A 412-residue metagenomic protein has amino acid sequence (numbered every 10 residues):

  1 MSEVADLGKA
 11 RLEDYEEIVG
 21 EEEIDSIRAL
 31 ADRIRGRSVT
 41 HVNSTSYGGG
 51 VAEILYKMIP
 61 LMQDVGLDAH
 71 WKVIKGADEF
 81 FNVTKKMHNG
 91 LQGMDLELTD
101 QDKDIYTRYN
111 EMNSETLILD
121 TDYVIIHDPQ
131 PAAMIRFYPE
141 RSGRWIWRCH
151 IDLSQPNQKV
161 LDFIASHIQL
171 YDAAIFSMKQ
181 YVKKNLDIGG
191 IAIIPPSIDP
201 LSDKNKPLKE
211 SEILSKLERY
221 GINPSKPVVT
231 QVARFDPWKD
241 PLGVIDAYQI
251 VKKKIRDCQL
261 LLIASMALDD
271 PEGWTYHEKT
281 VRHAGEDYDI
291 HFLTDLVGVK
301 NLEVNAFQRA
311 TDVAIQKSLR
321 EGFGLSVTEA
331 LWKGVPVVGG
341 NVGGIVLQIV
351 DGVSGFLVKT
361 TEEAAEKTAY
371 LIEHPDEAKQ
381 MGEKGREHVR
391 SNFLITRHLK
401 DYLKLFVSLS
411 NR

Functional and structural regions predicted by a protein language model:
M1-S38, Y56-D120, I194-P200: A conserved catalytic-core segment of Leloir-type glycosyltransferases
T40, L217-K239, I245, L260-L261: Conserved donor-binding/catalytic core segment of Leloir-type glycosyltransferases
A264, L268-A306: Nucleotide-activated donor-binding/catalytic signature segment of Leloir-type glycosyltransferases, i.e., the conserved
L319: Aromatic "clamp/platform" in nucleotide-sugar-dependent glycosyltransferases that forms part of the donor/acceptor
G324-V327, I345: Short glycine/serine-rich donor-binding loops of glycosyltransferases
V327, P336-G339, I349: Short hydrophobic beta-strand element within catalytic cores of glycosyltransferases and related nucleotide-activated
D351-E362, Y370-P375: Conserved acidic donor-binding segment of nucleotide-sugar-dependent glycosyltransferases
Y370, E377-N392, H398-K404: A short, well-ordered alpha-helix in the C-terminal region of glycosyltransferases
